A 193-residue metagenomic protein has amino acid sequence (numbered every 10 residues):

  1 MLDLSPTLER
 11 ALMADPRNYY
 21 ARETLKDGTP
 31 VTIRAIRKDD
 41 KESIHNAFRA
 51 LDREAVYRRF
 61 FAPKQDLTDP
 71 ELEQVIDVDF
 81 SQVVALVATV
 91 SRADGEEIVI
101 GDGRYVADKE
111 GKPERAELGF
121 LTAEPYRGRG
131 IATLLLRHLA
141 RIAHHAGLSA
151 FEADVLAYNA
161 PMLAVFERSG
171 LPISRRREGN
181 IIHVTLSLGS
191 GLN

Functional and structural regions predicted by a protein language model:
M1-N193: Long, contiguous binding/interaction regions
